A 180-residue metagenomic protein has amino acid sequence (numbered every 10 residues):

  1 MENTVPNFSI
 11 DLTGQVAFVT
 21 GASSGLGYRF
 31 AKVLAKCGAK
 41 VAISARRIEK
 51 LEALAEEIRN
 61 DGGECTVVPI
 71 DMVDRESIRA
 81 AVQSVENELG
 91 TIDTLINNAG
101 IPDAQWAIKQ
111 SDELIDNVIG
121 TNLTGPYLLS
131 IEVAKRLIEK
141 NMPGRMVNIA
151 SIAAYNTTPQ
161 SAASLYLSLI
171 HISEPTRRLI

Functional and structural regions predicted by a protein language model:
V16, S23-S24: Conserved glycine-rich cofactor-binding loop
A39-L54: Conserved glycine-rich Rossmann-like NAD(P)H-binding loop of the short-chain dehydrogenase/reductase
I48-E49, P69-A81, D112: The beta1-alpha1 cofactor-binding region of Rossmann-like NAD(H)/NADP(H)-dependent oxidoreductases
W106-A107, S111-I119: Substrate-binding pocket helix/loop in short-chain dehydrogenase/reductase
S130-I131: A short, exposed helix-loop element centered on a Lys and neighboring polar residues
S151: Residue(s) in the substrate-gating loop at a strand-loop-helix junction that position the organic substrate next
H171-I180: Single conserved hydrophobic/aromatic residue that forms the stacking wall/gate of nucleotide- or nucleobase-binding
